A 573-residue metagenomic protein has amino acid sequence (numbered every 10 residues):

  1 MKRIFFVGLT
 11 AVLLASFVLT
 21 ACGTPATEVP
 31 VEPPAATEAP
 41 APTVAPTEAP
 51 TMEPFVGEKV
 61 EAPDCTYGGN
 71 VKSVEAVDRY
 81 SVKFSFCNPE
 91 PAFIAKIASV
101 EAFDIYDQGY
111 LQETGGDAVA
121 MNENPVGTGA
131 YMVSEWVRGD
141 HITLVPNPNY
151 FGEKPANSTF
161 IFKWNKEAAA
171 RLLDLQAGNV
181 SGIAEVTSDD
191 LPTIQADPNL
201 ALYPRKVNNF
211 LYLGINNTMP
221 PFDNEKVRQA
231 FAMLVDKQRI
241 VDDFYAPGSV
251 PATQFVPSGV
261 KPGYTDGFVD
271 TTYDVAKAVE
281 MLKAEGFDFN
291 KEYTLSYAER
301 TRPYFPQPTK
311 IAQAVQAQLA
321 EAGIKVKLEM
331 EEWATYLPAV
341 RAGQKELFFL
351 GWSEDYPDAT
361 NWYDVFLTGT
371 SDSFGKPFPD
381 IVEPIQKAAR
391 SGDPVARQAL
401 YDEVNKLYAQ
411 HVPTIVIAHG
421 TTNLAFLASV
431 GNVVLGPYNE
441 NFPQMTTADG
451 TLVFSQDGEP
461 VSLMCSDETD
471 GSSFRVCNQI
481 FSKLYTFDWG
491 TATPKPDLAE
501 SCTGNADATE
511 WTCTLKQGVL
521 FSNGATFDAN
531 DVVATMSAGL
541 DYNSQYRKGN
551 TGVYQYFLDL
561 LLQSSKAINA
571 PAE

Functional and structural regions predicted by a protein language model:
T37, R138, K283-E354, P394 (+2 more regions): Ligand/substrate-recognition segments at binding pockets and active sites
A45-G109, S544-E573: Surface-exposed binding/hinge segments that line and control ligand-binding clefts or catalytic entry sites
A49, D64-T66, N70-E75, V241 (+6 more regions): Extracytoplasmic/peripheral linker and loop segments enriched in polar/acidic and small residues with frequent Thr/Pro
P50-T51, N124-T128, S455-A506: N-terminal lobe/hinge region of extracytoplasmic solute-binding protein
A92-A98, P204, T218, F222-V260 (+4 more regions): Periplasmic-binding protein-like
V119-N122, N147-T193, K325, M536-A538: Ligand-site clamp/hinge motif
P251-E285, R300-K310, V430-G431: Structural transition elements
L424-V453, V461: Long beta-strand-rich cores associated with HINT superfamily self-processing modules
